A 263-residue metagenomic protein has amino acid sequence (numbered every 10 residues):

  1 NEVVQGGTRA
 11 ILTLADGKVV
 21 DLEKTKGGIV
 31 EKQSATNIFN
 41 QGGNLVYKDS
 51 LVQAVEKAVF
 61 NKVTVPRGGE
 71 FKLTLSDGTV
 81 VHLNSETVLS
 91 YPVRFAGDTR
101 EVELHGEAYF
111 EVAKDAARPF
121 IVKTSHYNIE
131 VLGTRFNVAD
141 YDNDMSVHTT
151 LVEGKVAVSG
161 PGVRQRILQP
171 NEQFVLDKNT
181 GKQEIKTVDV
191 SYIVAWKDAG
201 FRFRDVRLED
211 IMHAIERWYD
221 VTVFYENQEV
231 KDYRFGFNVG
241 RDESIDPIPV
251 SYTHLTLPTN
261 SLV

Functional and structural regions predicted by a protein language model:
N1-L255: A residue-level detector for the "anchor" residue at the start of short, highly conserved motifs
H254, T259-V263: Single conserved hydrophobic/aromatic residue that forms the stacking wall/gate of nucleotide- or nucleobase-binding
